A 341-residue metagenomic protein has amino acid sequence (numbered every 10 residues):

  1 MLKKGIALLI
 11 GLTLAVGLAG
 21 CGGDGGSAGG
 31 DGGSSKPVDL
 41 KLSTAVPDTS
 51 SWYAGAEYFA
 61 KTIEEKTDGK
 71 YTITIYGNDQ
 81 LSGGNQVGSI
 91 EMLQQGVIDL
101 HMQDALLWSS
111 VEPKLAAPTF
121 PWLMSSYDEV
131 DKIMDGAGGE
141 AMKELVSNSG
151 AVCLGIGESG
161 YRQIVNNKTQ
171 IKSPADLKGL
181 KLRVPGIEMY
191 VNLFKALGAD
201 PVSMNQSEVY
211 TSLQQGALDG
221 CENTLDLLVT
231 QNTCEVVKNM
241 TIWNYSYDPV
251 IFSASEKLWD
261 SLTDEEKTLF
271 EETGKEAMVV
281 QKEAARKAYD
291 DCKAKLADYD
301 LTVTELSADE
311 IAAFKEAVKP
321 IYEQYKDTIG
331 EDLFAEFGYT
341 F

Functional and structural regions predicted by a protein language model:
M1-G5, L9-I10: Positively charged n-region of N-terminal signal peptides that target proteins for export
V16-G20: C-terminal motif of bacterial Sec signal peptides marking the signal peptidase cleavage site
G22-Y127, S147-F341: N-terminal secretory/targeting leader peptides
S125-L145: A gly/proline- and charged-residue-enriched helix-loop-helix capping module
